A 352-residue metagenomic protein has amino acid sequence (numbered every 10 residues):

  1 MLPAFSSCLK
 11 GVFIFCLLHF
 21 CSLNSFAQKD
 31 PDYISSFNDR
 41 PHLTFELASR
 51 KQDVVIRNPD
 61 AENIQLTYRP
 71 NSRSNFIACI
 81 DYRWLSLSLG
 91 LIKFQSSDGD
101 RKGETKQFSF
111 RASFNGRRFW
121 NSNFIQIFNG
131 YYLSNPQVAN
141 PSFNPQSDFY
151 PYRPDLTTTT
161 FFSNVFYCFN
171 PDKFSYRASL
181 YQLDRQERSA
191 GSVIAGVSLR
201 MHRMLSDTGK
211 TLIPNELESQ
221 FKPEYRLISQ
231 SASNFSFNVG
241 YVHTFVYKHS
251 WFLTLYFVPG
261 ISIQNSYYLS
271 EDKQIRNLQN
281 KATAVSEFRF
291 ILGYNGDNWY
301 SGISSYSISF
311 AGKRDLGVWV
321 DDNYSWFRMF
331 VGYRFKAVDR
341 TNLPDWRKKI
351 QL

Functional and structural regions predicted by a protein language model:
Q28-D39, N170-G191, S206, Y247-L253 (+1 more regions): Short loop/turn motifs that connect adjacent beta-strands in outer-membrane beta-barrel proteins
F37-L43, S74, R83-L85, F108 (+6 more regions): Outer-envelope beta-barrel architecture signal
P41, S74-A78, K106-F110, F119 (+4 more regions): Hydrophobic, lipid-facing positions within transmembrane beta-strands of outer-membrane proteins
L43-L47, A78, L87-L89, A112 (+6 more regions): Membrane-embedded beta-strand positions of outer-membrane beta-barrel proteins
L47-D53, Y82-S86, L91-S97, G116-R118 (+7 more regions): Transmembrane beta-strands of outer-membrane beta-barrel pores
K51-N75, S86-G103: Surface-exposed strand-loop-strand hairpins of Gram-negative outer-membrane beta-barrel proteins
T67, S134-V138, S147-F161, M204-E216 (+5 more regions): Extracellular/periplasm-exposed beta-strand and loop segments of Gram-negative cell-envelope proteins, dominated by
F162-V165, N323-L352: Outer-membrane beta-barrel "beta-signal"
